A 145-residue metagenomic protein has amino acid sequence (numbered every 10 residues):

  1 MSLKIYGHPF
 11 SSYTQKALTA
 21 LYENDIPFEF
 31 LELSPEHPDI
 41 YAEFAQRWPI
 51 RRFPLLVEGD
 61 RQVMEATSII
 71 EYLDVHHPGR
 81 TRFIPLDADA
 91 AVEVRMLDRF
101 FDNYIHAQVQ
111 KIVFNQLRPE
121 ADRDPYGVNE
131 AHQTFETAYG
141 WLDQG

Functional and structural regions predicted by a protein language model:
M1-N129: GST-like domain detector, emphasizing the conserved glutathione-binding G-site in the N-terminal thioredoxin-like
G127-G145: Amphipathic alpha-helical packing segments from all-alpha helical-bundle domains
